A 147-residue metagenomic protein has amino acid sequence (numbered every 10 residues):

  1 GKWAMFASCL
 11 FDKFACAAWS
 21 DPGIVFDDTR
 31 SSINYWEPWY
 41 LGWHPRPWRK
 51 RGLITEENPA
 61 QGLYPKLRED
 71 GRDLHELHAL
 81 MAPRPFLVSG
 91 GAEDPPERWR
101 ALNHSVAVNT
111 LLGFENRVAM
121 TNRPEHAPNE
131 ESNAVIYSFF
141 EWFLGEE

Functional and structural regions predicted by a protein language model:
G1-D12: Short glycine-enriched nucleophile-adjacent loop and the immediately C-terminal alpha-helix near the catalytic center
F6, A18-P22, G90-A92, N122-P124: Active-site proximal loops enriched in glycine and acidic residues that flank catalytic Cys/His/Asp and coordinate
F11, S32-W36, H104, I136: Short secondary-structure boundary/capping segments
D12-C16, A82-F86, E115-N116: Loop/turn elements at helix/coil->beta-strand transitions in domains of secreted/extracellular proteins
C16-L77, R98, T110-E115: Mobile cap/lid helix-loop segments that gate and shape the active-site cleft of serine hydrolases
Y64-R68, G91-D94, N122-P128: Active-site rim elements
A82-P96: Conserved strand-to-loop "acid loop" that flanks and positions the catalytic carboxylate
L102-E147: C-terminal catalytic histidine-bearing segment of alpha/beta-hydrolase fold enzymes
